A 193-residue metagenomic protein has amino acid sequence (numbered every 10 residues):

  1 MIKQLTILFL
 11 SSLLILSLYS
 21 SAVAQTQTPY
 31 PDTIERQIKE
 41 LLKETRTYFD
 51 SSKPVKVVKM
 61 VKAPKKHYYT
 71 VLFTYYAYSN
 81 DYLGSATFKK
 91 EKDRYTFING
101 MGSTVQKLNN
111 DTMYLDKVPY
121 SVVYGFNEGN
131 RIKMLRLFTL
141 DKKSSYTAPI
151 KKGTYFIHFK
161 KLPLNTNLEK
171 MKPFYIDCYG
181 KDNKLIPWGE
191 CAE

Functional and structural regions predicted by a protein language model:
M1-L5: Positively charged n-region of N-terminal signal peptides that target proteins for export
F9-S17: Bacterial N-terminal signal peptides
L18-P29: Sec-dependent signal peptide cleavage junction
T47-K90, I186: Exposed beta-strand-loop-beta-strand "reactive/processing" segments of non-cytosolic proteins
F88-G102, G189: Short beta-strand edge/turn micro-motifs at domain boundaries
N99-Y124: Extracellular ectodomain segments of secreted/surface proteins
N127-K133: Short proline/glycine-enriched turn/loop motifs at strand-loop junctions of beta-rich domains
M134-E193: Ser/Thr-rich low-complexity repeats and stalk/linker segments
